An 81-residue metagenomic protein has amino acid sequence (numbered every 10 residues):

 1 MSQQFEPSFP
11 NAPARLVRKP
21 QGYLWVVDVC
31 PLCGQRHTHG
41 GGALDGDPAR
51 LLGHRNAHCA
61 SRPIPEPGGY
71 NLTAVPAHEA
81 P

Functional and structural regions predicted by a protein language model:
M1-P7, P76-P81: Short intrinsically disordered terminal tails
Q4-K19, G40-A43: Short Cys/His-rich Zn2+-coordinating modules
A12, Y23, I64: An extracellular/secretory-lumen and virion-surface interaction module
L16-W25, D47-G53: Short, flexible, mixed-charge glycine/proline-rich loop motifs that serve as phosphate/nucleic-acid-contacting
W25-P31, H54-A57: Cys/His-enriched microdomains
C30, G34, L44-G46: Exposed regions on extracellular, virion, or secretory-pathway luminal proteins
Q35-G42, I64-P67: Short functional micro-motifs and their immediate structural scaffolds
G46-P81: Short metal-binding segments enriched for Cys and/or His
